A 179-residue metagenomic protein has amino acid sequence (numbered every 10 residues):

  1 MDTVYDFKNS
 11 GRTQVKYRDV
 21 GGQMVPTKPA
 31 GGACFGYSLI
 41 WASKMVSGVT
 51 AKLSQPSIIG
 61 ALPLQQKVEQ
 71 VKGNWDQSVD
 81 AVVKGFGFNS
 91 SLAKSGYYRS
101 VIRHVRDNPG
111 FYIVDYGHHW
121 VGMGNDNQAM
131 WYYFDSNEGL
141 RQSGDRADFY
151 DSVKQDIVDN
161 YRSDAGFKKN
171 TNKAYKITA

Functional and structural regions predicted by a protein language model:
M1-E69: Active-site nucleophile-adjacent alpha helix/oxyanion-hole segment immediately C-terminal to the catalytic cysteine
V4-T13, W120, N127-A129, I157: Contiguous, function-dense segments enriched for cysteine-driven chemistry and partner/ligand-binding capacity
G31, H118-W120: Extracellular structured ligand-interaction cores
Q55-G117, D126: Conserved active-site-adjacent core of cysteine acyl-enzyme catalytic domains
V68-G73, Y150-S163: Low-complexity, intrinsically disordered Gly/Pro/Thr-rich segments
K84-K94, D135-D148: A short, exposed loop/beta-hairpin motif centered on an aromatic-Gly-Thr core
Y116, G124-D145: Catalytic Cys-His active-site segments of thiol-dependent hydrolases/isopeptidases
S163-A179: Low-complexity, Gly/Ser/Thr/Pro-rich intrinsically disordered linker/tail segments
